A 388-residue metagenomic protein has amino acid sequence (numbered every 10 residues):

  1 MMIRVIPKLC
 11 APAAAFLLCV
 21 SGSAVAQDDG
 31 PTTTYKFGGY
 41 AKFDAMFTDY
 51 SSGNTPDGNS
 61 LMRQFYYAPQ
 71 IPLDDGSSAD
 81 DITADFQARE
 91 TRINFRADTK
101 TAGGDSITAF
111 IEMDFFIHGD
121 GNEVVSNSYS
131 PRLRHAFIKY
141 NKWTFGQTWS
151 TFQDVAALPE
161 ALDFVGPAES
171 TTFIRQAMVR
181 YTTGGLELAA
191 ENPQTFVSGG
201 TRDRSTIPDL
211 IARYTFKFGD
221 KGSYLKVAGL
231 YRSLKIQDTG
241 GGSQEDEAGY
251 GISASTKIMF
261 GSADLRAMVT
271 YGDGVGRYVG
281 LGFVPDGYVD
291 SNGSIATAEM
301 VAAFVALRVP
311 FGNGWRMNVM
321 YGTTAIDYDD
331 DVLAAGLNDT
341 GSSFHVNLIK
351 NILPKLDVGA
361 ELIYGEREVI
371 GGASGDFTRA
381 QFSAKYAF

Functional and structural regions predicted by a protein language model:
M1-G30: Cleavable N-terminal export/targeting peptides
D28-R63, Y67-F196, R204-I211, T215-G219 (+2 more regions): Outer membrane beta-barrel
D29-P31, I82-D85, V125-S130, P167-F173 (+5 more regions): Replace "Gram-negative outer membrane beta-barrel proteins" with "bacterial and organellar outer membrane beta-barrel
T48, K100-A102, F116-G121, S150-D154 (+7 more regions): Sequence/structural signature of outer-membrane beta-barrel proteins
T91, F95-M113, R213-Q237, W315-M320 (+2 more regions): Surface-exposed extracellular loop regions of Gram-negative outer-membrane beta-barrel proteins
D220-N338: Detector for outer-membrane/organellar transmembrane beta-barrel domains, recognizing the amphipathic beta-strand
F344-E361: C-terminal closing repeat unit and adjoining cap/tail of repeat-based domains
K350-I352, G375-F388: Outer-membrane beta-barrel "beta-signal"
